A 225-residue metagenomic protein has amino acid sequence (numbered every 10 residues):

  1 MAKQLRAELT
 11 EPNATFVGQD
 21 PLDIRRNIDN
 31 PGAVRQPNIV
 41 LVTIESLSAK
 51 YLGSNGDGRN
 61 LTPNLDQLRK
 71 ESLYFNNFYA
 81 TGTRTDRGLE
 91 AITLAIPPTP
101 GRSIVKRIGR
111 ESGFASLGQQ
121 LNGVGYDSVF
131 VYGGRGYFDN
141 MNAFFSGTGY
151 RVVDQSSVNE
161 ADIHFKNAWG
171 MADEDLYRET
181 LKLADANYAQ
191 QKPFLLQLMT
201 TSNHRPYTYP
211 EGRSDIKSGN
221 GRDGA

Functional and structural regions predicted by a protein language model:
Q4: Exposed beta-strand and adjacent loop surfaces of beta-rich binding modules that mediate intermolecular recognition
T10-A225: Solvent-exposed soluble domains appended to multi-pass membrane proteins
